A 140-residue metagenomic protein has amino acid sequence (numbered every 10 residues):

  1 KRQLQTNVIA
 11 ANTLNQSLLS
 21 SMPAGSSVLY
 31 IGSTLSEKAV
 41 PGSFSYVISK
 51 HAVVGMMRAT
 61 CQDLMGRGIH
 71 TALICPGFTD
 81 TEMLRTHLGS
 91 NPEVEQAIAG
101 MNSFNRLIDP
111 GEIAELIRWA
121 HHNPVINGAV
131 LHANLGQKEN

Functional and structural regions predicted by a protein language model:
K1-N12, L29, V53, F104: Catalytic Tyr-X3-Lys loop
N15, S49, M57: Active-site helix of classical SDR
S20, Q62-D63: Alpha-helical segment proximal to the catalytic Tyr-Lys
S33: Residue(s) in the substrate-gating loop at a strand-loop-helix junction that position the organic substrate next
E37, C75-T86: Short, flexible catalytic-loop segment of classical short-chain dehydrogenase/reductase
A39-V47, A59, H87: Active-site loop-to-helix junction immediately N-terminal to the catalytic Tyr of the SDR YXXXK motif in Rossmann-fold
V54, L64-D80, I126-A133: Conserved Rossmann-fold SDR core element
R106-A133: C-terminal substrate-recognition "lid" of short-chain dehydrogenase/reductases
